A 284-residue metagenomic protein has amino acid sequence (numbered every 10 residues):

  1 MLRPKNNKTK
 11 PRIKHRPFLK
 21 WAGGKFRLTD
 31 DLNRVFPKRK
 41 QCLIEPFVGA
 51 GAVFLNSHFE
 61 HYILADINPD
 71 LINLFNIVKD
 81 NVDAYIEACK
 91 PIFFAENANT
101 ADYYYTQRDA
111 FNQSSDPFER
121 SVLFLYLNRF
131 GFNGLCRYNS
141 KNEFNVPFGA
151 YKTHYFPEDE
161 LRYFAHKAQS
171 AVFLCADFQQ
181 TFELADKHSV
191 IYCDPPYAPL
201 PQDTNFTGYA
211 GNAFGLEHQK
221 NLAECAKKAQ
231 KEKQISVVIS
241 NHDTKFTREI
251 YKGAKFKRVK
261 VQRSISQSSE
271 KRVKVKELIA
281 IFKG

Functional and structural regions predicted by a protein language model:
L2-L28, R34, N81-T207, N221-E232: SAM-dependent nucleic-acid methyltransferase catalytic core
V35-F94: Conserved S-adenosyl-L-methionine
F47-A52, E160, N241-K245: Short, polar loop motifs at secondary-structure junctions
V53-F59, E183-A185, F246-G253: Short loop/helix-cap segments at secondary-structure boundaries that form the rim of catalytic
A65, A176, S240: The conserved SAM/SAH-binding core of class I Rossmann-like methyltransferase domains, concentrating on the hydrophobic
Y126, I279-F282: Short, well-ordered beta-strand micro-motif
H188-I279: Conserved acidic-Pro-Pro-aromatic motif
